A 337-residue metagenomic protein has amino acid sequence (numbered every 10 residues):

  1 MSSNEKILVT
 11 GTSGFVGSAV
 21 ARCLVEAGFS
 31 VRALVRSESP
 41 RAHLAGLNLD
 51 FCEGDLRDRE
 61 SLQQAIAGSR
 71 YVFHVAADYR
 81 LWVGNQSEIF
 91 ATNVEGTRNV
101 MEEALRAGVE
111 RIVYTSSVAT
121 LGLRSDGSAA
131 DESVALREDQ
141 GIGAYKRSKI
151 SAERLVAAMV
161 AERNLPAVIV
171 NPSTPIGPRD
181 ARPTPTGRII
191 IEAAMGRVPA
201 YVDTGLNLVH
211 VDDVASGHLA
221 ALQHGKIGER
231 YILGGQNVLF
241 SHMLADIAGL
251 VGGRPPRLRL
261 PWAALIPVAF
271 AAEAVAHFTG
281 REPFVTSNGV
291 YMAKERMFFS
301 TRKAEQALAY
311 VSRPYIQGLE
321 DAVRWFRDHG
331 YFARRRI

Functional and structural regions predicted by a protein language model:
K6-A27: N-terminal Rossmann NAD(P)H-binding glycine-rich loop of SDR-like oxidoreductase domains
E38-A45, L49-E95, E103: NAD(P)H-binding glycine-rich loop region in Rossmannoid oxidoreductase-like domains and their noncatalytic homologs
T92-Y145: Conserved Rossmann-fold NAD(P)-dependent oxidoreductase catalytic core, especially the SDR/UDP-sugar
N99, S151, P185, V202-L222 (+1 more regions): Substrate-positioning beta->alpha
R137-Q140, R188-V209, D213, G225: A conserved pocket-lining segment of Rossmann-fold NAD(P)-dependent short-chain dehydrogenase/reductase
I142-V168: Active-site Tyr-X1-5-Lys
R163-L165, G177-R188, A221-Y231, G253-P255: Glycine/proline-rich active-site loop of Rossmann-fold NAD(P)-dependent oxidoreductases
G217-F284, T301, Q306, P314-I337: Mid/C-terminal beta-alpha module of Rossmann-like enzyme folds, strongest in SDR-family dehydrogenases/epimerases
